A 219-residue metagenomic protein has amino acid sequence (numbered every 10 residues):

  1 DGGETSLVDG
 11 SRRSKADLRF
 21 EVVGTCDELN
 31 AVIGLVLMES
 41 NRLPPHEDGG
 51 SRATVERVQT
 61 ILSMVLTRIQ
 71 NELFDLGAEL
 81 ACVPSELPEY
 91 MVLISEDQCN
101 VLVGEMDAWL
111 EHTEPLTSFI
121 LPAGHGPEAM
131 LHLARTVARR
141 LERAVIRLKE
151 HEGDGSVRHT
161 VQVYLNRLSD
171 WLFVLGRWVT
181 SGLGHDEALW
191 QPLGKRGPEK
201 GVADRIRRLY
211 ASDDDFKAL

Functional and structural regions predicted by a protein language model:
D1-L219: Phosphate/pyrophosphate-binding loop motifs in nucleotide- or prenyl diphosphate-using proteins
